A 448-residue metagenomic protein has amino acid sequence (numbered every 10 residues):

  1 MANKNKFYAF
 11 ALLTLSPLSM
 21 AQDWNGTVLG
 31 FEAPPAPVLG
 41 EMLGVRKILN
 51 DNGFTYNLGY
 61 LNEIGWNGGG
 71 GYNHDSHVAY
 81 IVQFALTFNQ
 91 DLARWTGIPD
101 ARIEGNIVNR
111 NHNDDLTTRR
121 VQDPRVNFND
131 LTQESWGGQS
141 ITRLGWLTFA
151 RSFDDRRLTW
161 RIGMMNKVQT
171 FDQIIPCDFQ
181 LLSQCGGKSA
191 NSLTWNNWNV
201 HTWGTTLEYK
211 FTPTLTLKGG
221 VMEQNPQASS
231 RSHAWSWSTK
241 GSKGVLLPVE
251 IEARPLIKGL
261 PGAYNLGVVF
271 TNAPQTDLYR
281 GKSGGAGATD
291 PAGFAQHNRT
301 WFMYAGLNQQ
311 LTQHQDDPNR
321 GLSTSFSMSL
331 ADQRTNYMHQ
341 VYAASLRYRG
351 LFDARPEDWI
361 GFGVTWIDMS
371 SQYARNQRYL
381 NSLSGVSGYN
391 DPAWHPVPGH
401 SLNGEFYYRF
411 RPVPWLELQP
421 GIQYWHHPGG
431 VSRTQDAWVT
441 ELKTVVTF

Functional and structural regions predicted by a protein language model:
Q22, L39-Y56, F88-I103, D154-R157 (+5 more regions): Short loop/turn motifs that connect adjacent beta-strands in outer-membrane beta-barrel proteins
Q22-G69, R375: N-terminal regions that are enriched for targeting/export leaders and immediately downstream pro/stem segments
K47-L49, N62, F88-L92, R151-F153 (+8 more regions): Residue-level signature of outer-membrane beta-barrel architecture
Y56-I64, I103-N109, W160-N166, L217-E223 (+6 more regions): Transmembrane beta-barrel strands of outer-membrane/channel proteins
W66-Y80, T96-W146, T239-G241, G430: Surface-exposed loop and membrane-interface regions of Gram-negative outer-membrane beta-barrel proteins
L116-T148, D155-E250, N381-A393: Surface-exposed coil loops of outer-membrane beta-barrel proteins
E250-E252, G267-W301, T312-Q313, D317 (+3 more regions): Outer membrane beta-barrel transmembrane domains
D436-F448: Outer-membrane beta-barrel "beta-signal"
